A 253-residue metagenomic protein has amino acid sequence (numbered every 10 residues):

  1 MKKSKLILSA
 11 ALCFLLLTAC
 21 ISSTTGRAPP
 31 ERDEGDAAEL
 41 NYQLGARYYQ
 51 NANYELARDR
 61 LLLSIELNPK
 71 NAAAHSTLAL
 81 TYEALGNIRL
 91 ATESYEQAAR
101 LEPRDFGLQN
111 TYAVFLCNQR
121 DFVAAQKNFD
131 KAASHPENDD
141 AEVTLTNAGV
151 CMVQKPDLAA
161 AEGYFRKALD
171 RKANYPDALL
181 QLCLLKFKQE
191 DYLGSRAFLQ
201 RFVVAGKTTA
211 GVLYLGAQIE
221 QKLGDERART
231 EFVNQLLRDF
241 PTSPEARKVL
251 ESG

Functional and structural regions predicted by a protein language model:
F14-A37: Bacterial Sec signal peptide processing site at the extreme N-terminus
T24-P30, V204-G253: Terminal, low-structured helical/coil segments at or just beyond the last alpha-helical repeat
D33, L67, L101-E102, H135-E137 (+3 more regions): Structural marker of alpha-solenoid helical repeat scaffolds
A37, L44, N71, D105 (+4 more regions): Residue-level recognition of tetratricopeptide repeat
Q43, T77, T111, L145-N147 (+3 more regions): Canonical tetratricopeptide repeat
Q50-N51, A84-L85, N118-Q119, H135 (+4 more regions): Register position in tetratricopeptide repeats
